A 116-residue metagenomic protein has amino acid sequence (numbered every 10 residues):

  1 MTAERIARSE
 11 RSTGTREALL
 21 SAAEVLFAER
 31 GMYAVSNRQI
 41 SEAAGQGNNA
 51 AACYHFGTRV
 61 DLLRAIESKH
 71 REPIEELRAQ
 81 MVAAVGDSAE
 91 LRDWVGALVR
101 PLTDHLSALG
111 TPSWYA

Functional and structural regions predicted by a protein language model:
M1-G14: N-terminal intrinsically disordered/low-complexity leader segments
R8-S9, A18-L19, E24-V25, M32 (+2 more regions): Long, hydrophobic N-terminal alpha-helical segment
R16-S21, Y33, F56-V82: An amphipathic alpha-helix adjacent to DNA-recognition modules
L26, P73, H105: Short alpha-helical functional segments enriched in proximate histidine and acidic residues
L26, Y33-D61, A65: Helix-turn-helix
G47, K69, L109: Residue-level signal for short amphipathic helical patches enriched in basic/charged and nearby hydrophobic residues
A79-Y115: Hydrophobic alpha-helical connector segments
